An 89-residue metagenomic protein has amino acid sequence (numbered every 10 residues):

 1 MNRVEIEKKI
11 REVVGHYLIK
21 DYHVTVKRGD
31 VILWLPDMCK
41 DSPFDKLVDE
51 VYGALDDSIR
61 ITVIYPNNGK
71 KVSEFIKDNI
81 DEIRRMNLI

Functional and structural regions predicted by a protein language model:
M1-E5: N-terminal presequence-like segments and adjacent domain-start helices
I6-V14, D41-I61: Short, non-transmembrane amphipathic alpha-helical segments
K8, T25, E74, D81-E82: Intrinsically disordered, low-complexity regions enriched in serine, threonine, proline and polar/charged residues
G15-P36, D41: Short edge beta-strands and adjacent turn/loop segments
G29-W34, M38, E50-G53, D57 (+1 more regions): Short, charge-rich amphipathic interface segments used for partner binding and complex assembly
C39-D45, G69-E74: Short, surface-exposed beta-strand/loop "edge" segments at domain boundaries and coil↔beta transitions
Y52-D81: A short amphipathic beta-strand at an alpha->beta junction
D81-I89: Short acidic DE-rich linear segments
